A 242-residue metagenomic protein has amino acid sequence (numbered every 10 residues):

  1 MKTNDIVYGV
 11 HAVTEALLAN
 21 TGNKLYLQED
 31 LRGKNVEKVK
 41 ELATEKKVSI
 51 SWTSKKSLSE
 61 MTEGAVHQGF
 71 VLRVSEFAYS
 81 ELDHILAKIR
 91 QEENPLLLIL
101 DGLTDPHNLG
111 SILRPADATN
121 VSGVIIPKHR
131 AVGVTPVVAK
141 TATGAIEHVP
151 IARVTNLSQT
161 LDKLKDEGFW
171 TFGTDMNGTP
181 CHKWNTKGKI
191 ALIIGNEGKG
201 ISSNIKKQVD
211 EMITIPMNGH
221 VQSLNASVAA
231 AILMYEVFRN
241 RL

Functional and structural regions predicted by a protein language model:
M1-A87: N-terminal positively charged helical leader segments and presequences
D5, Q28, D101-G102, P127 (+4 more regions): Glycine- and other small-residue-rich loops at beta-strand/loop junctions that grip anionic moieties
E15, T21, A87-T179: RNA substrate-binding interface of SAM-dependent RNA methyltransferases
A19, K140-T143, K206-L242: Structured adenosyl-cofactor binding patch, chiefly the S-adenosyl-L-methionine
S51-S54, P150-N156, I213: Short acidic-hydrophobic, aromatic-tinged amphipathic segments that line or gate anion-handling sites
K56-M61, A78-S80, L157-L161, T179-C181 (+1 more regions): A short acidic, often aromatic-flanked loop/helix-cap motif at beta-alpha or helix-coil junctions that lines enzyme
F172-N225: Active-site/ligand-binding-proximal alpha/beta "capping" segment
